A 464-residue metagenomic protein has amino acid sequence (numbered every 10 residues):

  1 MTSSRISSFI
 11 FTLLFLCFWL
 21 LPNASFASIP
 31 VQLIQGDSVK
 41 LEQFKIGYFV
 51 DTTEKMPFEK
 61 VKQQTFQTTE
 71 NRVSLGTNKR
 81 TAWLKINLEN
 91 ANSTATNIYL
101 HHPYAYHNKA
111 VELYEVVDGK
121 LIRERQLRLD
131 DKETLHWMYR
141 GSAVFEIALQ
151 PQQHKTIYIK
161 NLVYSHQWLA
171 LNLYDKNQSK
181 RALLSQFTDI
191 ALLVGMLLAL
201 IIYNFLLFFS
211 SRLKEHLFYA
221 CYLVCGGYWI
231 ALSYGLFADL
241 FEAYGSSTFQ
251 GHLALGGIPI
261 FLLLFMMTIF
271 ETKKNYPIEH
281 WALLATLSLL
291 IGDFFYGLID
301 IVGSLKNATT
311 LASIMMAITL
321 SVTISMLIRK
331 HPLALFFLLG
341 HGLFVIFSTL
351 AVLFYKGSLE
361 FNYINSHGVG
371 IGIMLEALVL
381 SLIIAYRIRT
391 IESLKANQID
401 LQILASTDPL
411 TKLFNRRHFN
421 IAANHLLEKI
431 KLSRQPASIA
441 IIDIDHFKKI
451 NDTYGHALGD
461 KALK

Functional and structural regions predicted by a protein language model:
T2-F11: Bacterial N-terminal signal peptides that target proteins for export
T12-P22: Bacterial N-terminal signal peptides
S28-Q186: Soluble non-transmembrane domains of integral membrane proteins
L183-L207, T310-I324: First transmembrane helix
I202-C221: Juxtamembrane interface at the cytosolic side of transmembrane helices
C225-T268, K273-I399: Interfacial "cap-and-anchor" motif at the non-cytosolic start of specific transmembrane alpha-helices
L401-I421, I442-H456, K464: Conserved nucleotide-binding and Mg2+-coordinating catalytic segments in signaling enzymes
S438: Cell-envelope/extracellular polymer assembly enzymes that use nucleotide-activated donors
